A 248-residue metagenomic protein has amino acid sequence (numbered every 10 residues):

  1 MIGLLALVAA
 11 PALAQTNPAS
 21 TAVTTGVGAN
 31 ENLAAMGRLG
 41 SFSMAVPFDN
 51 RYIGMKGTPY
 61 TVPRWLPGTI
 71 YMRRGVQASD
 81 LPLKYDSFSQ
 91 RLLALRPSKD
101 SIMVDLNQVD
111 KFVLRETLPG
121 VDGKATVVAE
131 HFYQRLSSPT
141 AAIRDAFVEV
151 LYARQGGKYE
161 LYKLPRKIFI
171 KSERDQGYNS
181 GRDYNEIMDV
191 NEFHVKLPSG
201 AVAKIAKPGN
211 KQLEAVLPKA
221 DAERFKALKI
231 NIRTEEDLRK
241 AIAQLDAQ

Functional and structural regions predicted by a protein language model:
M1-L4: Sec-dependent signal peptide recognition, specifically the positively charged N-region followed immediately by
L7, P63, E186-M188: A generic structural signal for short, non-catalytic loop/turn and secondary-structure boundary residues
L7, S41-M44, M55, K124-V127 (+1 more regions): Intrinsically disordered, low-complexity, compositionally biased regions/tails
A9-P11: N-terminal signal peptide c-region/cleavage motif recognized by signal peptidases
A14-L83, S87: General N-terminal leader/first-domain-start detector
V27, A45-P47, K56, I170 (+5 more regions): Amphipathic, alpha-helical segments enriched in basic
R73-A203: Aromatic-patch recognition
V202-Q248: Long, compositionally biased interface segments
